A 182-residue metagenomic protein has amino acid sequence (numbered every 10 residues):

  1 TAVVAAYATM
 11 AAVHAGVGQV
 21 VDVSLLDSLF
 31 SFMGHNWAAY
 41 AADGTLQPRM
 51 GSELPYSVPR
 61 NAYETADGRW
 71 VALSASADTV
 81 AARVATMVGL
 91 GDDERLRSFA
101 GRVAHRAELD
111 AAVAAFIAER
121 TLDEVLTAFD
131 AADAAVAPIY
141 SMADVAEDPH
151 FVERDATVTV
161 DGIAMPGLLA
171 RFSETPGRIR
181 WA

Functional and structural regions predicted by a protein language model:
T1-W70, S74-A75: Active-site-adjacent "lid/gating" segments in soluble enzymes
Y40-Q47, D148-V160: Short, surface-exposed loop/helix-turn segments at secondary-structure junctions that function as lids/hinges flanking
P59, E147, L168: Residues that flank catalytic or metal-binding motifs in active/ligand-binding sites
P59-A132, V136: Aromatic-enriched alpha-helical interface/lid elements that frame and gate functional surfaces
D78, D144, G177: Short, glycine-/Ser/Thr-/acidic-enriched flexible segments
D130-F151: Conserved PLP cofactor-binding pocket of PLP-dependent enzymes
V160-A182: Flexible, small-/acidic-enriched active-site or ligand-binding loops
